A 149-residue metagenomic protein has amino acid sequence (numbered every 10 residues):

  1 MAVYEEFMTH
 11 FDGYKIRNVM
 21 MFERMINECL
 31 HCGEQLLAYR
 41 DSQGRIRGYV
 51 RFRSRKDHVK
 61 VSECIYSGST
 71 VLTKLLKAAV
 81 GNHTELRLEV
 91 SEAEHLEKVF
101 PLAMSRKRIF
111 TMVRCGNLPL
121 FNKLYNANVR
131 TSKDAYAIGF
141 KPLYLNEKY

Functional and structural regions predicted by a protein language model:
M1-T70: Amide-forming acyltransferase catalytic core, primarily the GNAT-like/NAT-type and related acyltransferase folds
S62-Y149: Active-site/acyl-donor-binding loops of N-acyltransferases
